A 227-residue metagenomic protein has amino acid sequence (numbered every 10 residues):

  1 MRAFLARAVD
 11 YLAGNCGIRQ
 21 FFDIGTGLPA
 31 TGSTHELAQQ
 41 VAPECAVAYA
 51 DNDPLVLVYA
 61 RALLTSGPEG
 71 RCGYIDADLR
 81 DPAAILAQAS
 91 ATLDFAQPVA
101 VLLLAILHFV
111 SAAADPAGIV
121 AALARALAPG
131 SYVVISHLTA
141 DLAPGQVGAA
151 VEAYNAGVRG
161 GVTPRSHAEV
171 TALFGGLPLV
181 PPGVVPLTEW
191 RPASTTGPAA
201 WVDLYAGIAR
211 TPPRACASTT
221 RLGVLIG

Functional and structural regions predicted by a protein language model:
M1-D10, G14-Q20, T31, E36 (+2 more regions): Alpha-helical subdomain
D23: Class I SAM-dependent methyltransferase core
G27-P29: Conserved glycine-rich SAM-binding loop
